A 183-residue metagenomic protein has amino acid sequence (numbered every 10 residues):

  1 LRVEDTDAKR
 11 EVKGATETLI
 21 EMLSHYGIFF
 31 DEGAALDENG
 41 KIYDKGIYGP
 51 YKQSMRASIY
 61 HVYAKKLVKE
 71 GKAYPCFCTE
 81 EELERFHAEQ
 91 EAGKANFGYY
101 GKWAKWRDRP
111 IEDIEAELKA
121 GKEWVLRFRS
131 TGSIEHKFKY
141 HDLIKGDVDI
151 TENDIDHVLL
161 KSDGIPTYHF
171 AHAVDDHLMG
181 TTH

Functional and structural regions predicted by a protein language model:
L1-K94: N-terminal Rossmann-like or analogous alpha/beta NTP/dinucleotide-binding catalytic cores that position adenine
K66-H183: Active-site cores that bind ATP or allylic diphosphates and position pyrophosphate for catalysis
